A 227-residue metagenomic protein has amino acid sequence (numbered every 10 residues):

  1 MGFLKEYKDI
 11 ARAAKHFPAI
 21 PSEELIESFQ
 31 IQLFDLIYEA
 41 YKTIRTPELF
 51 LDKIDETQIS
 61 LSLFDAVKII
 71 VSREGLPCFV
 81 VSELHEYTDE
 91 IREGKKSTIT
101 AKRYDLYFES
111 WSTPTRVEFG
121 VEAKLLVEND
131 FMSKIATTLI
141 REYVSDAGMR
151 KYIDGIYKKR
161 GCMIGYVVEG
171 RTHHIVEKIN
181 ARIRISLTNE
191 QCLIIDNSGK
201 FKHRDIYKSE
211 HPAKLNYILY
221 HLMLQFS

Functional and structural regions predicted by a protein language model:
M1-I31: Nuclease-adjacent, charged terminal/linker segments that flank catalytic cores
Q30, F34-E93: Acidic-basic catalytic patches of nuclease active cores, encompassing PD-(D/E)XK and other metal-cofactor nuclease
I54, Q58, S62, A101 (+4 more regions): Short, well-structured alpha-helical interface segments that form or flank functional binding sites
V80-F119: Active-site metal-binding core of divalent-cation-utilizing nuclease and nuclease-like domains
L106-F108, F119-E128, Y152: Conserved catalytic cores of phosphodiester-cleaving nucleases, focusing on short active-site segments
F119-V121, C162-I164, Y220-L222: Hydrophobic/aromatic beta-strand patches that form the interior of the parallel beta-sheet core in alpha/beta enzyme
D130-F201, H211-L215: Acidic, metal/cofactor-coordinating or nucleic-acid-engaging core segments within structured domains
D205-S227: Short, charged interaction patches at domain edges and termini
